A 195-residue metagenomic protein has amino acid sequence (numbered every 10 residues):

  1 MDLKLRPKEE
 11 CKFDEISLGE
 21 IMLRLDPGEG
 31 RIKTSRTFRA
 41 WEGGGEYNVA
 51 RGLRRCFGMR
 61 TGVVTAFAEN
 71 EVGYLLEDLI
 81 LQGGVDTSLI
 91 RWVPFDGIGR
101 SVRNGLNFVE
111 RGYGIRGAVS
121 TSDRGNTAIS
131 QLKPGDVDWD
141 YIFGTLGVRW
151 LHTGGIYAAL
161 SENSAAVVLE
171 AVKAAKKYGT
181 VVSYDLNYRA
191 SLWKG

Functional and structural regions predicted by a protein language model:
M1-K33: Positively charged, low-complexity intrinsically disordered leader regions
D14, R60, G179-V181: Proline-centered loop/turn at the N-terminus of a beta-strand
S17-L18, L89, V182-Y184: General beta-strand structural signal in soluble alpha/beta enzymes
L18-E20, T65-E69, N187: Cofactor-binding loop segments of dinucleotide-utilizing enzymes, especially the Rossmann-like FAD- and NAD(P)+-binding
T34-G43: Short pre-catalytic strand/loop immediately N-terminal to key active-site residues, enriched for Gly-Thr
W41, N48-R60, Q82: Alpha-helix C-terminal capping segments
R60-G155: Conserved N-terminal subdomain of the carbohydrate kinase-like
W150-G195: Conserved beta-alpha-beta core of the PfkB/ribokinase-like small-molecule kinase fold
